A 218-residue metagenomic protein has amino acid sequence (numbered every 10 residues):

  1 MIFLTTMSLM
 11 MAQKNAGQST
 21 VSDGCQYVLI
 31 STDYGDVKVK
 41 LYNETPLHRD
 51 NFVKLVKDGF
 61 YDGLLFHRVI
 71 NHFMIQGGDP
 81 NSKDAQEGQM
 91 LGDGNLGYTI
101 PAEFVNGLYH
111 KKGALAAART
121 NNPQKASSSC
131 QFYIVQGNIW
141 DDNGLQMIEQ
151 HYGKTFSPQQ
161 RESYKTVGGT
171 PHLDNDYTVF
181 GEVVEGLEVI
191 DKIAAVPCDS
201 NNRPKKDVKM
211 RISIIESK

Functional and structural regions predicted by a protein language model:
M1-S8: Bacterial N-terminal signal peptides
M10-K218: Cyclophilin-like peptidyl-prolyl cis-trans isomerases
